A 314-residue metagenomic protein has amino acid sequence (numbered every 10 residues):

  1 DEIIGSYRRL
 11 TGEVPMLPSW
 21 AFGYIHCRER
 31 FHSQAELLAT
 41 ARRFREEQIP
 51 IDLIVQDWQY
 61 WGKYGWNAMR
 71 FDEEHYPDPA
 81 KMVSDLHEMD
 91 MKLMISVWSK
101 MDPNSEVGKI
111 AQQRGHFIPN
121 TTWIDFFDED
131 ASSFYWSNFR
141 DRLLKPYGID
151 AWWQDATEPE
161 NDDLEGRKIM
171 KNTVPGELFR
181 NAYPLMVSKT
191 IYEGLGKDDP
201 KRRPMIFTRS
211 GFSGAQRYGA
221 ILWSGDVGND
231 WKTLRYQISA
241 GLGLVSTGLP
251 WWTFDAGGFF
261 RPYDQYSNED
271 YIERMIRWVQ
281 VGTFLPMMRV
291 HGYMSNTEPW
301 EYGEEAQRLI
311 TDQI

Functional and structural regions predicted by a protein language model:
D1-I314: Catalytic-domain carbohydrate-binding cleft regions of carbohydrate-active enzymes
